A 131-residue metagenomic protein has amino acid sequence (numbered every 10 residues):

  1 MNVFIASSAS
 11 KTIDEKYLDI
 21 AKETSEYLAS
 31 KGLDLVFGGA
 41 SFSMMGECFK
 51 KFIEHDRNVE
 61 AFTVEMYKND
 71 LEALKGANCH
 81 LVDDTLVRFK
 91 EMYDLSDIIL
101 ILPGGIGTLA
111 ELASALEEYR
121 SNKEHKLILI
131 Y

Functional and structural regions predicted by a protein language model:
M1-V59: Glycine-rich beta-alpha loop segments
F4-S8, F62-V64, L102-P103, I130-Y131: Short beta-strand segments
L18-A21, K50-F52, K75-A77, A113-E117: Short, glycine/charged-enriched secondary-structure capping and boundary segments
Y27, K51, E91-M92, S114-R120: Hydrophobic/aromatic ligand-binding patch that stacks against planar heteroaromatic rings of cofactors or nucleotides
Y27-D34, L95-I99, E124-L127: Short, surface-exposed connector motifs at secondary-structure boundaries
G39-P103, G107-T108: Acidic/glycine-enriched connector segments
I98-Y131: Conserved phosphate- and dinucleotide-binding cores of soluble alpha/beta proteins, encompassing both enzyme active
